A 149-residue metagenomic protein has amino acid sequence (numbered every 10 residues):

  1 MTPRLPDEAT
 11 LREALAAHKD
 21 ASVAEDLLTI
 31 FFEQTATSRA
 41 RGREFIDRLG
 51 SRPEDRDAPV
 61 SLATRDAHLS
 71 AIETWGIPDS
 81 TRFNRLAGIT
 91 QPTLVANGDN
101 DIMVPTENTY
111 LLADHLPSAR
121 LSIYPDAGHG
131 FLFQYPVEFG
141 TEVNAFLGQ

Functional and structural regions predicted by a protein language model:
M1-V23: Flexible "cap/lid" loop of the alpha/beta hydrolase fold
A9-R12, D26-N84, Q91: Alpha/beta-hydrolase
S70, L94, R120-S122: Structural signal for short hydrophobic segments within the conserved structured cores of catalytic domains across
I89, V95-N97, D101: Short beta-strand/loop motif that positions the catalytic acidic residue of the alpha/beta-hydrolase fold
T90-Q91, S118: Active-site acidic short loop of glycosyltransferases
I102-N108: Conserved alpha/beta-hydrolase "acid-adjacent" motif
S118-Q149: Catalytic active-site module of serine/aspartate enzymes centered on a nucleophile-bearing elbow/loop
